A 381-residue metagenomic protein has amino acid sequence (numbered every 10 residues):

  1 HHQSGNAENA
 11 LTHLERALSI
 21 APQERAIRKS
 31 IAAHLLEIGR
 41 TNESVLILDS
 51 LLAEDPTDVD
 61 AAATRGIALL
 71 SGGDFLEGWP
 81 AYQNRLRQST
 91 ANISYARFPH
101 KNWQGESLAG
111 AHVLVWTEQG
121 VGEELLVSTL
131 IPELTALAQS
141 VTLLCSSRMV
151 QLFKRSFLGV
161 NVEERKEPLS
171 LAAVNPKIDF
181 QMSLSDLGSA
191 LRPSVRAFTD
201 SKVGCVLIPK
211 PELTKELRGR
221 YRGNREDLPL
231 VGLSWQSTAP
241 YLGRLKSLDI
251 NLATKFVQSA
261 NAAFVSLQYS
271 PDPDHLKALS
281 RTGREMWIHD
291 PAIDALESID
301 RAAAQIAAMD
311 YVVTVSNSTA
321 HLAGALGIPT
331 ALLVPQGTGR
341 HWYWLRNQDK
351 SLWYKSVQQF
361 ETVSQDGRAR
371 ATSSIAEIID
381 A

Functional and structural regions predicted by a protein language model:
H1-Y311, S316-A381: Alpha-helical solenoid repeat scaffolds of the TPR/TPR-like class and their adjacent stem/linker regions that mediate
